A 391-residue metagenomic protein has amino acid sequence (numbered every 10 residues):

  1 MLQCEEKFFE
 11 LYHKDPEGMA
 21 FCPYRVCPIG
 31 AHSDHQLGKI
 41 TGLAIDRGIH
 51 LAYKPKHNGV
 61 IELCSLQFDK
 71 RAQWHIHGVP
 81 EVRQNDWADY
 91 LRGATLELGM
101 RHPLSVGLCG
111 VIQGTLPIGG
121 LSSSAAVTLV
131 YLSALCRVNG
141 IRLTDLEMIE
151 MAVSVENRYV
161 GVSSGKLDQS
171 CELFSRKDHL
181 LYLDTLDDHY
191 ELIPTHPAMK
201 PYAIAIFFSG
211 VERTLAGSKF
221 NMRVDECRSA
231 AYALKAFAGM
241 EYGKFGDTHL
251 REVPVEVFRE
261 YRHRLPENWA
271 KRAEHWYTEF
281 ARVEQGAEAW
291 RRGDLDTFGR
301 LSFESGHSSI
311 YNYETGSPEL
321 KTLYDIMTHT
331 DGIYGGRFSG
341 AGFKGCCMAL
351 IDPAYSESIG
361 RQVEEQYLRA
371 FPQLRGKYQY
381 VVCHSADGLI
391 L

Functional and structural regions predicted by a protein language model:
M1-K39, I76-G78, R83-M199, H329-T330 (+2 more regions): Gly/Ser-rich oxyanion-binding loop with an adjacent helix/lid that shapes the negatively charged ligand pocket
M1-R25, I29, H50-D86, H179-R337 (+1 more regions): C-terminal nucleotide
L37-A44, R223-V224: Short Gly/aromatic-enriched secondary-structure transition segments
G42-A44, A52-P55, H102: Short, charge-rich binding segments
I45, T95, L132, R228-A231: Short, amphipathic alpha-helical segments that act as regulatory/interfacial helices in nucleotide-processing proteins
A125-T128, C346-I351: FabD-like malonyl-/acyl-CoA
F343: Glycine-rich phosphate-binding loop
